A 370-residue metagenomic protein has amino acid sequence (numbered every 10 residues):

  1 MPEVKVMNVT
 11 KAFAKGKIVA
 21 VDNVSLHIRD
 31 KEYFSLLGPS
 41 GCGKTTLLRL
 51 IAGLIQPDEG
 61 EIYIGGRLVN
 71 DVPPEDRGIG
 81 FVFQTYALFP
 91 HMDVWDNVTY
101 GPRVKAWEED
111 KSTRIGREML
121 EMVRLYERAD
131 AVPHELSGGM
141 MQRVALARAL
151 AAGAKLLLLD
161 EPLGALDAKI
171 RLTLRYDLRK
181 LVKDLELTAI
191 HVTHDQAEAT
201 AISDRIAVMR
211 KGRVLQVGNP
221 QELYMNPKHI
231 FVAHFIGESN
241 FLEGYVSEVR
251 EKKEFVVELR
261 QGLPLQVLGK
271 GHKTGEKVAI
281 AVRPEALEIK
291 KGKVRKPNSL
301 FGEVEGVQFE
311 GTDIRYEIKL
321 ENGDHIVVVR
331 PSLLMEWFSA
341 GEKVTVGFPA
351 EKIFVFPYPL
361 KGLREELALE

Functional and structural regions predicted by a protein language model:
K5, H27, Y63, T345-G347: ABC ATPase nucleotide-binding domain
L37-P39: The feature captures the beta-strand-to-loop junction immediately N-terminal to the Walker
A52: Helix-to-loop junction immediately C-terminal to a conserved catalytic motif
D58-E61, K111, K211, E243: Conserved coupling/switch loops of ABC nucleotide-binding domains, chiefly the family-specific signature
G60-L68: Conserved ABC transporter NBD signature motif
P74-G80, Q84-F231: ABC ATPase nucleotide-binding domains
S239, V249-E370: Non-catalytic connector elements of ABC transporters
